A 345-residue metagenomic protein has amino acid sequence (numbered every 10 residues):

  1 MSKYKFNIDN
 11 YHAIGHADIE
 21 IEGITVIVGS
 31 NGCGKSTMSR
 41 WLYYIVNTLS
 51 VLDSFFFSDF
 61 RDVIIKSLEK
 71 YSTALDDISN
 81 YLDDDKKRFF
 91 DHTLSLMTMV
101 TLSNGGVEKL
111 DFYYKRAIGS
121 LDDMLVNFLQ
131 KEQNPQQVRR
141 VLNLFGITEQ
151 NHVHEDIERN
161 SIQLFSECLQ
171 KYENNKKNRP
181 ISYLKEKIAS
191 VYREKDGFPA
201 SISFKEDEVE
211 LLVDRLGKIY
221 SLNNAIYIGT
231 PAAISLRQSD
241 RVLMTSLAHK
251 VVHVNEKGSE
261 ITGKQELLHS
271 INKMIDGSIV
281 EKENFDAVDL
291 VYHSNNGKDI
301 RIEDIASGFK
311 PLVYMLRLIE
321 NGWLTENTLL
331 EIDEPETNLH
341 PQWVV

Functional and structural regions predicted by a protein language model:
M1-V51, V291-V345: Switch/communication elements of ASCE P-loop NTPase nucleotide-binding domains
K5-N7, T48-N327: Phosphate-coordinating catalytic segments in nucleotide- and nucleic-acid-processing enzymes
